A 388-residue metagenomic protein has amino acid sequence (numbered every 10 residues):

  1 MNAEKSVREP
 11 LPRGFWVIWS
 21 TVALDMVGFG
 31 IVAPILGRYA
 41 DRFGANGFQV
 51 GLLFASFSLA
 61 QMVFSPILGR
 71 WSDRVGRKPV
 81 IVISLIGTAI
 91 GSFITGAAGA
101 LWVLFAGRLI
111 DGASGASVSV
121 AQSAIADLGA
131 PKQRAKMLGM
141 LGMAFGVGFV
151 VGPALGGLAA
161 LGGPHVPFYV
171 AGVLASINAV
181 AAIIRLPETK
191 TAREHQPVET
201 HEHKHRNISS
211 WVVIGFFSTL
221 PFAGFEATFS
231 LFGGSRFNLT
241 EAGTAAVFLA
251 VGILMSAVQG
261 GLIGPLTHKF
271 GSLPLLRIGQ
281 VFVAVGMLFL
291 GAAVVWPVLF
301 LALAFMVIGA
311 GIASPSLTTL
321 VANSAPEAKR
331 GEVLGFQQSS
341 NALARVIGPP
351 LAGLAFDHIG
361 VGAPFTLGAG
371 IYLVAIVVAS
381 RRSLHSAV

Functional and structural regions predicted by a protein language model:
N2-P12, P187-F217: Juxtamembrane intracellular "pre-TM" segments in multi-pass secondary transporters
P34-G47, T228-G243: Short amphipathic helix-loop junctions that connect adjacent transmembrane helices in Major Facilitator Superfamily/SLC
G44, G76, A97-W102, A292-V294: Helix-breaking motifs and short loop linkers at transmembrane-helix boundaries and internal kinks in secondary membrane
M62-G99: Conserved MFS/SLC helix-loop-helix module at the cytosolic interface between two early adjacent transmembrane helices
S65-V75, V258-S272, F356: Helix-to-loop junctions at the C-terminal end of transmembrane segments in multipass secondary transporters
G107-G146: Cytoplasmic helix-loop-helix junction between adjacent transmembrane helices in 12-TM secondary transporters
L141-I183: Helix-loop-helix hairpin linking two adjacent transmembrane segments in secondary transporters
L273-L317: C-terminal transmembrane helical hairpin of 12-TM major facilitator-type secondary transporters
